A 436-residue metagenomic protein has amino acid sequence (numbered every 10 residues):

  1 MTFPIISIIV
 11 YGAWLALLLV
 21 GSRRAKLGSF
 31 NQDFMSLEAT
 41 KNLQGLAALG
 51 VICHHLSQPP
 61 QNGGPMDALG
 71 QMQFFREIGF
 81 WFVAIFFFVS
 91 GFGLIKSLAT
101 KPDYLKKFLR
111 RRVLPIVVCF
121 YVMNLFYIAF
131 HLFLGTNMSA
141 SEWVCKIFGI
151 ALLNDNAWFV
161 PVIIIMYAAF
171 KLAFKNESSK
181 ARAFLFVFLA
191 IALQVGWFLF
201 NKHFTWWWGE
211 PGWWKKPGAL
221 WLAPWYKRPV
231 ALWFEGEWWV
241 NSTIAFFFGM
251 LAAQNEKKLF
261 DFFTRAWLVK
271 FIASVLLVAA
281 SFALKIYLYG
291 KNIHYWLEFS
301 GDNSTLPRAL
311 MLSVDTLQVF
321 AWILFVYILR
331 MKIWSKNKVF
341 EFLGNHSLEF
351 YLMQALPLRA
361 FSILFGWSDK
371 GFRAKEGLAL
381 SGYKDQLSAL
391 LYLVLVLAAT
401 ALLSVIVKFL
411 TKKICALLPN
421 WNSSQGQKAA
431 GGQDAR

Functional and structural regions predicted by a protein language model:
M1-G196, K202-H203, P211-L222, H346 (+1 more regions): Membrane-cytosol interface segments of multi-pass membrane proteins, especially ER/Golgi lipid-handling enzymes
F3-W14, Q73, D155, L277-I414: Alpha-helical transmembrane segments of multi-pass integral membrane proteins
L43, M72-F82, W233, E237-V240 (+3 more regions): Physicochemical signature of membrane-embedded alpha-helices that form the seven-helix bundle of GPCRs, emphasizing
S90, F248, L343: Short glycine-rich loop/turn motifs that provide flexible caps or phosphate-binding loops at active sites
I147-L152, A173-P307, S362-I363, S381-K384 (+1 more regions): Aromatic-enriched alpha-helical transmembrane segments of multi-pass intramembrane proteins
I165-L172, F247-F260, F320-S335: Alpha-helical transmembrane segments in multipass membrane proteins, preferentially the mid-helix core
